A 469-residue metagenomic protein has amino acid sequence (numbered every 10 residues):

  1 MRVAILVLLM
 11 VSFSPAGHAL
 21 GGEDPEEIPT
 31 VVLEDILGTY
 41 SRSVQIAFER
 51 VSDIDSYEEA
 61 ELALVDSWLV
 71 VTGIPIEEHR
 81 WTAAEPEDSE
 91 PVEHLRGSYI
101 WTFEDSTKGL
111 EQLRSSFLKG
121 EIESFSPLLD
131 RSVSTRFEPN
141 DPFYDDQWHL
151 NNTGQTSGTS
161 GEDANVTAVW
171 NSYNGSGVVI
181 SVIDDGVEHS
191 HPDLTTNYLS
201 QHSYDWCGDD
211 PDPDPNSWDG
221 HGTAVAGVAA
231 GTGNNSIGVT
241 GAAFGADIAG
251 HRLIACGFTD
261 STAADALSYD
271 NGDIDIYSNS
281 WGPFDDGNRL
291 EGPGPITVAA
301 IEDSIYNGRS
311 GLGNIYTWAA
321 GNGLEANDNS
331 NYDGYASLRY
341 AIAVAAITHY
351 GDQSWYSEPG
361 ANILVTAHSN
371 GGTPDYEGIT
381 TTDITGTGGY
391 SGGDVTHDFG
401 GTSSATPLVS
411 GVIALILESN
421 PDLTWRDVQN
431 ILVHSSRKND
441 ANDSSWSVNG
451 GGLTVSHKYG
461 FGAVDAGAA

Functional and structural regions predicted by a protein language model:
M1-E23: Secretory targeting signatures
L20, I28-D35, G109-E111, F143-V182 (+4 more regions): N-terminal domain-start motif of subtilase-like serine proteases
L20-D24, E85-R96, F117-V179, P192-D193 (+3 more regions): Protease zymogen maturation seam
G22-P139: Inhibitory N-terminal propeptides of secreted protease zymogens
V44-A47, Y99-I100, S124-P127, V179-I183 (+16 more regions): Structural recognition of the beta-strand scaffold that forms the well-ordered cores of secreted hydrolase catalytic
G158, N165-T167, V178-I180, D185-H189 (+3 more regions): Subtilisin-like peptidase catalytic core
D184, D333-E418, D422, V464: Extracellular S/T/G-rich loop segment that most often corresponds to the catalytic His/Ser-adjacent loop
D270, I274-S280, G313-N314, A341 (+2 more regions): C-terminal subdomain of the subtilisin-like protease fold in secreted/lumenal serine endopeptidases
